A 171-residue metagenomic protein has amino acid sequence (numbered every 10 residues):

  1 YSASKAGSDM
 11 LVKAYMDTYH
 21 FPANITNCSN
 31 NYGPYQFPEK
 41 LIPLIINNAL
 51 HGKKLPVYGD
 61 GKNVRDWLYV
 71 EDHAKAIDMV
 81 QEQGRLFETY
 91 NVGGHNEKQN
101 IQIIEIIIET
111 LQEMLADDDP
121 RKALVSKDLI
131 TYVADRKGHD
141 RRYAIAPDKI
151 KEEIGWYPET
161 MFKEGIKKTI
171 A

Functional and structural regions predicted by a protein language model:
Y1-D9, Q36-P43, D66-W67, E97: Short-chain dehydrogenase/reductase
Y1-N24, A49-H51: Active-site Tyr-X1-5-Lys
A6, M10, C28-N31, W67 (+1 more regions): Generic detector of well-ordered alpha-helical packing
K13, Y35-P38, I154: Short, function-defining helix-loop hinge/capping sites that tune catalysis or transport
F21-L41, V64: Flexible, glycine-rich beta-alpha linker
P43, N47-A171: C-terminal substrate-binding subdomain of Rossmann-fold SDR/epimerase-dehydratase oxidoreductases
